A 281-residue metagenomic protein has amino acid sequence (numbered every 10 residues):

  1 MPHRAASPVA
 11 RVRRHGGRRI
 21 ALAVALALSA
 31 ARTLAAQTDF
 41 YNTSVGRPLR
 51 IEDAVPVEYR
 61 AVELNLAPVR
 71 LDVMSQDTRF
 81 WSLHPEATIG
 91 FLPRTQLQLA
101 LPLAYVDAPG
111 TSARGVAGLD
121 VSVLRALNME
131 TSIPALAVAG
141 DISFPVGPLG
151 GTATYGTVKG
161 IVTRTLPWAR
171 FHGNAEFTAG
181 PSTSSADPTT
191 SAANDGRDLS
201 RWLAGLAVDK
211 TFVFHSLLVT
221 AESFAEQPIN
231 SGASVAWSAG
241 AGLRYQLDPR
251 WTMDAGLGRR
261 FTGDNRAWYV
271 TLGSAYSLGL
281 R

Functional and structural regions predicted by a protein language model:
M1-N42, R281: Cleavable N-terminal export/targeting peptides
A36-R281: Transmembrane beta-barrel domains of Gram-negative outer membranes and organellar outer membranes
